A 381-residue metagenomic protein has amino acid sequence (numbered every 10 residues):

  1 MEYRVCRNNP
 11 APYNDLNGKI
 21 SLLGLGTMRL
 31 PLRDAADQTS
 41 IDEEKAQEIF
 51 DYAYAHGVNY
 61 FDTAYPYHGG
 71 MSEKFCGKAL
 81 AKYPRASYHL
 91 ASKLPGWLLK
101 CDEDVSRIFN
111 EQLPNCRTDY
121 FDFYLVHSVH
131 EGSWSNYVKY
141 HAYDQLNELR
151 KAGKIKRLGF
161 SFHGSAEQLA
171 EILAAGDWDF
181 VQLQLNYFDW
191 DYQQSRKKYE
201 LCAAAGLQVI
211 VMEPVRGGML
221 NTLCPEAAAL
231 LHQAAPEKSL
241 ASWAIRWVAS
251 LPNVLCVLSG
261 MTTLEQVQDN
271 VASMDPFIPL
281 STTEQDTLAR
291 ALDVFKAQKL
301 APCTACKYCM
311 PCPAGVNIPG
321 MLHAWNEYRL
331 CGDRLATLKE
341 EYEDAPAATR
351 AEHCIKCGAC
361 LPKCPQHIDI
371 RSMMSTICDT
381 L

Functional and structural regions predicted by a protein language model:
M1-Y88, K151: N-terminal binding-site loop/beta-alpha segment at the start of enzyme catalytic domains that lines or forms
E2, K45-I49, S72-A79, I108-Q112 (+7 more regions): A general structural detector for well-ordered alpha-helical segments in enzyme core domains, enriched
V5, I20-G24, N59-Y60, S87-K93 (+5 more regions): Structural preference for beta-strand elements that scaffold enzyme active sites
C6, K45, Y54, N59 (+2 more regions): Structured C-terminal cap/extension of enzyme domains
G26, A64-Y67, Y124-H127, S161 (+3 more regions): Conserved residues at the C-terminal ends of beta-strands
R33-D34, L99-V215, P225-A229, A235-P236 (+1 more regions): Glycine/proline-rich, positively charged, aromatic-decorated active-site loop/lid region on the catalytic face
Y52, H56, N115-C116, A175-G176 (+1 more regions): Structural motif
Y67, Y83-D102, H127: Structural motif corresponding to the early beta-alpha repeats
